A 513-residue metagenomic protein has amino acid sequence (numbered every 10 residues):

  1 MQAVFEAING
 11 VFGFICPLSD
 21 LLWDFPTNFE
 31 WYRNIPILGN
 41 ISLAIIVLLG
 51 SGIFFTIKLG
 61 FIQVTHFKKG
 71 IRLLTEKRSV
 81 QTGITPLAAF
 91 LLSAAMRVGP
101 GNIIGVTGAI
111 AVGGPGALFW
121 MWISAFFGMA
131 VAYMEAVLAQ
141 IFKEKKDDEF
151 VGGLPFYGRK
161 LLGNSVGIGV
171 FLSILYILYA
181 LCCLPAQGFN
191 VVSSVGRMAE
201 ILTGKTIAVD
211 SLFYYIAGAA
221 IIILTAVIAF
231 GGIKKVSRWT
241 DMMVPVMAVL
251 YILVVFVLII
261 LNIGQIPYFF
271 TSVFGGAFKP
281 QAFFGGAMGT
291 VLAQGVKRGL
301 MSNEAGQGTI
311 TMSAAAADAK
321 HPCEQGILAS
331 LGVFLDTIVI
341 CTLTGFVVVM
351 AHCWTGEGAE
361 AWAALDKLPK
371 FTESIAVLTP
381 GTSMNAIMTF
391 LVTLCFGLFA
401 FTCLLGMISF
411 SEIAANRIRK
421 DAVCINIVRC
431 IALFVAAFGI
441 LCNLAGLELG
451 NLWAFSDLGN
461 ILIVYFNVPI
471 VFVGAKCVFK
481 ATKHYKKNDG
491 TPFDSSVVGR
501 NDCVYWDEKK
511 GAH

Functional and structural regions predicted by a protein language model:
M1-P100, I110-G116, G128, A437 (+1 more regions): N-terminal alpha-helical transmembrane segments of multi-pass membrane transport and channel/translocase proteins
P36-K69, A111-F150, I168, D336-L343 (+2 more regions): Extracellular loop-to-transmembrane helix junctions
V47-S51, F55-I71, Y176, V192-V195 (+6 more regions): Membrane-interface loop-to-helix entry segments
S51-T56, A94-A95, S124-D148, L154-P155 (+2 more regions): Helix-loop-helix module between adjacent transmembrane segments
F61-P86, G108-I110, G114-L118, A130-G163 (+3 more regions): Flexible loop linkers connecting adjacent transmembrane helices in multi-pass alpha-helical membrane transporters
V80-V112, L138-I141, D147-P155, R159 (+2 more regions): Alpha-helical membrane segments and immediately flanking helix-loop junctions that form or couple to the substrate/ion
S124-E135, A217-I233, V244-G264, K297-L300 (+2 more regions): Selective recognition of specific alpha-helical transmembrane segments in multi-pass small-molecule
Y133-K143, D147, F256-S272, P280-F283 (+3 more regions): Extracellular/periplasmic helix-exit of transmembrane alpha-helices
